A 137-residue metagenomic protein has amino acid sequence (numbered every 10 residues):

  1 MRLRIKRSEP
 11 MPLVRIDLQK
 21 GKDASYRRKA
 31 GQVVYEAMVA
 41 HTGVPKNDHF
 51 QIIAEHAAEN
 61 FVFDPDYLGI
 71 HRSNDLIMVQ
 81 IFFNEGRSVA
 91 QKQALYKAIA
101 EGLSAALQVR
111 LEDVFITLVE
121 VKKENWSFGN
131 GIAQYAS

Functional and structural regions predicted by a protein language model:
M1-P10: Short, Lys/Arg-enriched N-terminal segments with co-localized hydrophobic residues within the first ~10-30 amino acids
M11-S137: Interaction-mediating elements
